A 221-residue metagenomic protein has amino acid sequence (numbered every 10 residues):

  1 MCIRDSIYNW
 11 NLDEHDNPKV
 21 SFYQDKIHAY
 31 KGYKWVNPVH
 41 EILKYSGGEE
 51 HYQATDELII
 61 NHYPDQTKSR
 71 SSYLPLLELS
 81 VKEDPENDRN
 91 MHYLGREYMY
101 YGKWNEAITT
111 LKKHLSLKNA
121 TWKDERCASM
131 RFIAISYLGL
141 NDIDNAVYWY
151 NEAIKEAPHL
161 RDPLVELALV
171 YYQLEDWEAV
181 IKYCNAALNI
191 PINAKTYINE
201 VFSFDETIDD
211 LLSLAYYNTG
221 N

Functional and structural regions predicted by a protein language model:
R4-T109: Catalytic-site signature of metal-activated, phosphate-bearing donor transferases, centered on the GT-A/GT-A-like
R70, W104-N105, I143, W177 (+1 more regions): TPR-repeat structural position
S71-L74, E78-V81, I108, L115 (+4 more regions): Tetratricopeptide repeat
